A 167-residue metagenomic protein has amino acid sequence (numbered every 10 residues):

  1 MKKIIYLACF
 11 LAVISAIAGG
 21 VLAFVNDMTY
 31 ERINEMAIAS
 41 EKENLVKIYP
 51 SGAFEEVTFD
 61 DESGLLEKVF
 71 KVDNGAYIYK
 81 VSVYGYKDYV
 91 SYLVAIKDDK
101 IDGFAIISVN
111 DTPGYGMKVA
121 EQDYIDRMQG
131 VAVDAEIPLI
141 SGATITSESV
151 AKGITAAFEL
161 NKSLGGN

Functional and structural regions predicted by a protein language model:
K2-N167: Flexible, solvent-exposed loop/hinge segments and secondary-structure transition points
